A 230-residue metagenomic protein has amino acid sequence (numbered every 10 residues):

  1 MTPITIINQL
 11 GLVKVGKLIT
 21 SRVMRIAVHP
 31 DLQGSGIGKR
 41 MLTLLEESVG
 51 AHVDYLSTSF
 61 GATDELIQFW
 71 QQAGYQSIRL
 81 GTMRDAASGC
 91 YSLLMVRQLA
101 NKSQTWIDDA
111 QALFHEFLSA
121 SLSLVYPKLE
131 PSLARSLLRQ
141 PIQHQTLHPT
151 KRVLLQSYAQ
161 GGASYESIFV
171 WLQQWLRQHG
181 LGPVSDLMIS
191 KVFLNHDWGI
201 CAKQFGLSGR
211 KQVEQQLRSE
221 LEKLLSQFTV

Functional and structural regions predicted by a protein language model:
M1-R22, E47-V230: Terminal substrate-recognition subdomain of acyl/acetyltransferases
R25-V28, Q33-S48: Conserved acetyl-CoA-binding loop-helix of GNAT-fold acetyltransferases
